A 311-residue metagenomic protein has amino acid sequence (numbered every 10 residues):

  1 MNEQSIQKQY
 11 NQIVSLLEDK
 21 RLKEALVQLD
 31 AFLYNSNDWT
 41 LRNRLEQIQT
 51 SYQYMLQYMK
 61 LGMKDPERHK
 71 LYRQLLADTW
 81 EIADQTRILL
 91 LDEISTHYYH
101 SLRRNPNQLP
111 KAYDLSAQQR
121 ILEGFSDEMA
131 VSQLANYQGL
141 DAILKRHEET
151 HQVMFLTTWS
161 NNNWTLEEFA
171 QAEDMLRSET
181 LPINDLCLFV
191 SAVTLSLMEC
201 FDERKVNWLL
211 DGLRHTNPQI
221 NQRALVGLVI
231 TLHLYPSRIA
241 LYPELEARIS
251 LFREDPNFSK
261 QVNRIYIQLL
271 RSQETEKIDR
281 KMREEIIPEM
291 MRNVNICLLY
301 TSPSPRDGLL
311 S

Functional and structural regions predicted by a protein language model:
N2-A130: Extended, helix-rich scaffolding/adaptor regions
S5, Q9, R21-E24, A117 (+8 more regions): Structural recognition of alpha-solenoid helical scaffolds
A31, S51-Y54, E81, Q85-I88 (+3 more regions): Positions within ordered alpha-helical repeat solenoids
V131-L186, V190-R204: Alpha-helical solenoid scaffolds in large eukaryotic transport, assembly, and signaling factors
M175, W208-L213, R248-F252: Alpha-solenoid HEAT/Armadillo-like helical repeat scaffolds in large eukaryotic proteins
T216-N217: Short inter-helical turns and helix N-cap capping residues of alpha-solenoid HEAT/ARM repeat scaffolds
A240-F252, R283: Alpha-helical repeat scaffolds
Y300-D307: Conserved small/polar residues in nucleotide/adenosyl-binding loops
